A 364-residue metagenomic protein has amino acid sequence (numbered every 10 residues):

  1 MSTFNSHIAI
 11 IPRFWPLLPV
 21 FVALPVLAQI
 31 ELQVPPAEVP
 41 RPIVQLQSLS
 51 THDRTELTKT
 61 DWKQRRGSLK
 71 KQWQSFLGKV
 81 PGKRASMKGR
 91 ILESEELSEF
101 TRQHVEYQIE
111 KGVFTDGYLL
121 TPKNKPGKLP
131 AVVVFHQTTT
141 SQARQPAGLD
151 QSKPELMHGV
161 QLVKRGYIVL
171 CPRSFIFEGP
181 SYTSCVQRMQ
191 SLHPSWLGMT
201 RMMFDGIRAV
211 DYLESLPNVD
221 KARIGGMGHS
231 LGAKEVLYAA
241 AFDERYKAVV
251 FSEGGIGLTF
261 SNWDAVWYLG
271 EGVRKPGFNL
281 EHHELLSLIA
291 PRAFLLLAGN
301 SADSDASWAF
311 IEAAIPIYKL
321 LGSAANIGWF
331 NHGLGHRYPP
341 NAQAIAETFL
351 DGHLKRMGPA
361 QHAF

Functional and structural regions predicted by a protein language model:
A23-P25: N-terminal signal peptide c-region/cleavage motif recognized by signal peptidases
Q29-K79, P359-F364: N-terminal pre-domain segments of enzymes
P81-P126: N-terminal cap/lid segment of alpha/beta-hydrolase-fold proteins
G127, V133-S215, F260-A265: Cap/lid segment of the alpha/beta-hydrolase catalytic domain
R208-G277: Primarily recognizes the serine-hydrolase "nucleophile elbow" in alpha/beta-hydrolase and SGNH/GDSL folds
Y246-L286, P291, D303-I311, K319-A324: Mobile cap/lid helix-loop segments that gate and shape the active-site cleft of serine hydrolases
L296-A298: Short beta-strand/loop motif that positions the catalytic acidic residue of the alpha/beta-hydrolase fold
Y318-F364: C-terminal catalytic histidine-bearing segment of alpha/beta-hydrolase fold enzymes
